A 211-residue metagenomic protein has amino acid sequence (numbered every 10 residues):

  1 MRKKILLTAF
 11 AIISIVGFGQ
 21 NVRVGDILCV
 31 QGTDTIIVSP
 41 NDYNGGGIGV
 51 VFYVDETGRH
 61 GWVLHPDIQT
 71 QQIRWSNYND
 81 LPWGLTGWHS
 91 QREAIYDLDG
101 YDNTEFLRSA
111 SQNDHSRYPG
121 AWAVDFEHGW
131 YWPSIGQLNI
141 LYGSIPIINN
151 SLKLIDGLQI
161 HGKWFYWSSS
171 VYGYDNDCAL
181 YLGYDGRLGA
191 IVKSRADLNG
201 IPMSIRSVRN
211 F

Functional and structural regions predicted by a protein language model:
M1-N21: Bacterial Sec-dependent N-terminal signal peptides
I5, D67-Q69, G136: Histidine- and/or cysteine-centered catalytic micro-motif in compact active-site loops
T8, W122-D125, I140: Residue-level signal for well-ordered alpha-helical scaffold segments within enzymatic catalytic domains
A9-A11, V54, D197: Generic marker of residues within folded, mature protein domains
A11-S14, D97, L107, L182: Compositionally biased non-globular segments, especially hydrophobic aliphatic-rich helices of signal peptides
G19-F126, N199-F211: Short, compositionally biased
L64, W132-P133: Short hydrophobic beta-strand that contains or immediately precedes a catalytic carboxylate
S116, H128-G129, I135-F211: C-terminal, surface-exposed recognition/capping segments
